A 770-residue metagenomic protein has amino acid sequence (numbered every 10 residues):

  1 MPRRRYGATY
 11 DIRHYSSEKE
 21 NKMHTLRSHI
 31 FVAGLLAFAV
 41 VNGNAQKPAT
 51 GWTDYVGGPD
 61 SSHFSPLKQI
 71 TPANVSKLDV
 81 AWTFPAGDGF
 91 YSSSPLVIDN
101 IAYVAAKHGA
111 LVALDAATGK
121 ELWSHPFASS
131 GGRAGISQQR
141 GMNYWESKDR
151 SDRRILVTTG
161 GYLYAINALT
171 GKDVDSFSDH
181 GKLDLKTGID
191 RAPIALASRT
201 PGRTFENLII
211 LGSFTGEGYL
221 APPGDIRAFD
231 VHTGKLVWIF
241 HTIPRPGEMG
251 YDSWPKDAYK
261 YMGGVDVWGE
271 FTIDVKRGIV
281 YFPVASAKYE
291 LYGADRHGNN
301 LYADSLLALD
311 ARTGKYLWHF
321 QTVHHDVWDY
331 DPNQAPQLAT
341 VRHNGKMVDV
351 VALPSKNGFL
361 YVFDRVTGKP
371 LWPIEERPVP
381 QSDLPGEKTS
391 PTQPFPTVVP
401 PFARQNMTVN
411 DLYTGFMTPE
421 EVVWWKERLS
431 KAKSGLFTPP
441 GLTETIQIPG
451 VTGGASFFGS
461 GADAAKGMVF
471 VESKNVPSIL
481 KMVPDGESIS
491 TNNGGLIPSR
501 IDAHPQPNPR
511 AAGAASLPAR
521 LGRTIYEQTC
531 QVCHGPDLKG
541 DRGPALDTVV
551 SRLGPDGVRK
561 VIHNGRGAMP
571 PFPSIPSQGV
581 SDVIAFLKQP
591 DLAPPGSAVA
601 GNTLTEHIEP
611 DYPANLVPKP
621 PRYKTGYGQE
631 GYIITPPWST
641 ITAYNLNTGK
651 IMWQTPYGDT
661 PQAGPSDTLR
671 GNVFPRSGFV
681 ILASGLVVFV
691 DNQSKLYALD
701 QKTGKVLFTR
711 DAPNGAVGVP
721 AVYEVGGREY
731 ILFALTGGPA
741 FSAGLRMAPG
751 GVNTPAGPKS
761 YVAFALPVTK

Functional and structural regions predicted by a protein language model:
T9-K22: Short, Lys/Arg-enriched N-terminal segments with co-localized hydrophobic residues within the first ~10-30 amino acids
N21-F31: Bacterial N-terminal signal peptides that target proteins for export
V32-A39: Bacterial N-terminal signal peptides
A45-Q69, S390-P419, K426, S597-P621: N-terminal pre-domain segments of enzymes
Q46-G87, Y91-V97, T642-Y644: Mature N-terminal segment immediately following signal peptide/propeptide cleavage in secreted/periplasmic
W52-V56, D88-A110, A134-Y162, I194-Y219 (+9 more regions): Repeat-blade elements of multi-bladed beta-propeller folds
A73-F84, L111-G132, D149, L163-P193 (+13 more regions): Extracytoplasmic/lumenal domain signature
A197, I279, I501-R520, T524-E527 (+4 more regions): Extracytoplasmic electron-transfer domains, predominantly the class I c-type cytochrome c fold
